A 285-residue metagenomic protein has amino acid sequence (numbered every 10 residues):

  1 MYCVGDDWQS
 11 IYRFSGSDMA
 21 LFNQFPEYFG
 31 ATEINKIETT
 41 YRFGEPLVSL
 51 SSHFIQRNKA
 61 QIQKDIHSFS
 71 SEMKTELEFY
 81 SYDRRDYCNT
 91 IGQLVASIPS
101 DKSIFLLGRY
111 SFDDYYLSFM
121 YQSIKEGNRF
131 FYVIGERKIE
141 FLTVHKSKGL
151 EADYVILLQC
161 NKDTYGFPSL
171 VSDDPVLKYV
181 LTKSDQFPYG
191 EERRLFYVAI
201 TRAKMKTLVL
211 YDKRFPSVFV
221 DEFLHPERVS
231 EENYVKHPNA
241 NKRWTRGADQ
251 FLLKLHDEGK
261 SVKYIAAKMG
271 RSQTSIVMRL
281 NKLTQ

Functional and structural regions predicted by a protein language model:
M1-K74: Conserved RecA-like helicase ATPase core segment that couples NTP binding/hydrolysis to strand translocation
A31-T39, A60-R109, I139: Inter-lobe coupling/hinge region of RecA-like P-loop helicase motors
R84-L150, Q159: Conserved helicase/translocase motor-coupling segment
S100-S103, S147-K213, V218, E222: Conserved helicase C-terminal RecA-like lobe
E232-Q250: Short, Lys/Arg-enriched anionic-surface-contact patches
H256, L280, T284: DNA major-groove recognition helix of helix-turn-helix
I265-A267: Short alpha-helical "recognition helix" segments of helix-turn-helix
